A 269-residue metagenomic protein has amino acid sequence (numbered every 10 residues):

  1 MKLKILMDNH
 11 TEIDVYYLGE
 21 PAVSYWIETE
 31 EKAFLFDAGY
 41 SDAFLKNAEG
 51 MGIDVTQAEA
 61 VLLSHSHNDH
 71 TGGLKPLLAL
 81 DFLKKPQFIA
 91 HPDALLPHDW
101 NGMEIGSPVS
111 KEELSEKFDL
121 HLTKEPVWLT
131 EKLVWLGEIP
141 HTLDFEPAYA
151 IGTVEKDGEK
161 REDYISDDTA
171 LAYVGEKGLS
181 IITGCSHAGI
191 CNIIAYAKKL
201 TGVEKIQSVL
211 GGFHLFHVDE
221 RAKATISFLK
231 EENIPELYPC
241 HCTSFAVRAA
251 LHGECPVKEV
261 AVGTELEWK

Functional and structural regions predicted by a protein language model:
K2-M51, Y164-T183: Conserved beta-strand hairpin/beta-sheet module of binuclear metal-dependent hydrolase folds, prominently
K4, I89, D119-K124, V134-L136 (+1 more regions): General small-molecule cofactor/ligand-binding pocket signal
D8-H10, A38-S41, S66, P92-A94 (+5 more regions): Active-site metal-binding loops of divalent metal-dependent hydrolases
Y17, K32-A60, K75-P76, P147 (+2 more regions): Pre-active-site segment of Zn-dependent metallo-hydrolases
A43-H91, T201-S208: Active-site metal-binding motif and surrounding structural segment of the metallo-beta-lactamase
H67-T71, P76, Y164-A170, V174-A261: Cap/insert and terminal regions of metallo-dependent hydrolase folds
D93-E116: Active-site neighborhood of divalent metal-dependent phosphoester bond hydrolases
G102-E104, E125-E176: Active-site-proximal loop/helix segment associated with metal-binding centers of metalloenzymes
